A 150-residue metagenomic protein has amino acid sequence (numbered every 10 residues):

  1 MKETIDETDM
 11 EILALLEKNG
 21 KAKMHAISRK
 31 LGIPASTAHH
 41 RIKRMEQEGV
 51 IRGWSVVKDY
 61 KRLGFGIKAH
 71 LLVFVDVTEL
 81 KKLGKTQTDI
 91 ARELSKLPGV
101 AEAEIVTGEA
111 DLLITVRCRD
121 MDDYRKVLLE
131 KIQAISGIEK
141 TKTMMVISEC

Functional and structural regions predicted by a protein language model:
M1-C150: A compositional/biophysical signature of low hydrophobicity enriched in polar/charged and small residues
